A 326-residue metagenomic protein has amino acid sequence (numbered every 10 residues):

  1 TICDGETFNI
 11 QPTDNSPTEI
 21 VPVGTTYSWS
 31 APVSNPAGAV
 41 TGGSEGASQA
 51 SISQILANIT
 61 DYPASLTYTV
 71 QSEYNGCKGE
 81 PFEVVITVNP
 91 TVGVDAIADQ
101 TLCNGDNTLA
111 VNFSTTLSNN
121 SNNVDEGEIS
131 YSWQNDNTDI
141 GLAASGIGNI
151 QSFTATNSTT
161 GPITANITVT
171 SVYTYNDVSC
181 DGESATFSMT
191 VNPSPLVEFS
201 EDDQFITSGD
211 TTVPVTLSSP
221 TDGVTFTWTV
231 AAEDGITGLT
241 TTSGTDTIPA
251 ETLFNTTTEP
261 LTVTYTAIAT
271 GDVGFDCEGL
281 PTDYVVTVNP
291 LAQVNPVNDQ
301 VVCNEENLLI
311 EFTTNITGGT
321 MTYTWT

Functional and structural regions predicted by a protein language model:
T1-T326: Extracellular low-complexity Ser/Thr/Asn/Gly-rich intrinsically disordered segments
